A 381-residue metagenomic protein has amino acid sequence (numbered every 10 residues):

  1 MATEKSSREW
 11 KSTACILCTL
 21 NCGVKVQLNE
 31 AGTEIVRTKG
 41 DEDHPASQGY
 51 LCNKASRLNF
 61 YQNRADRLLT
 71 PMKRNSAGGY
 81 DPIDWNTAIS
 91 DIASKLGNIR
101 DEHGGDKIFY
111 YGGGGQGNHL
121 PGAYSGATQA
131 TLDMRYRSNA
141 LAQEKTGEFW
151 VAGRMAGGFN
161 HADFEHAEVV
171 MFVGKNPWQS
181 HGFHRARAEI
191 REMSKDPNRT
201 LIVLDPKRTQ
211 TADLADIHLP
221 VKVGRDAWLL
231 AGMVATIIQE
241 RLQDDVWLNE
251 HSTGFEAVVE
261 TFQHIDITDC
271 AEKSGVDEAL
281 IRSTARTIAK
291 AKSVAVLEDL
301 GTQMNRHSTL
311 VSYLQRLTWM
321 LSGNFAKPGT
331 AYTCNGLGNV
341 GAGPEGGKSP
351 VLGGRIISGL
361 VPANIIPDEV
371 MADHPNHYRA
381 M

Functional and structural regions predicted by a protein language model:
M1-E240, D269, D277, R379: N-terminal export/assembly segments and adjacent metallocofactor-ligating motifs of anaerobic energy-metabolism
D91, K95-I99, A127, T131 (+11 more regions): Generic, well-ordered alpha-helical scaffold segments in large soluble proteins
H103-K107, Q243-L248, A295, A326-T333: Flexible, glycine/charged-enriched surface loops at secondary-structure junctions
G153-G158, L248-A257, N364-E369: Active-site-adjacent structural elements in folded domains
A167, D196-P197, I265, K290-A291 (+1 more regions): Structured helix-beta-strand junction loops
T209-L214, E260-D266, K290-E298, H377-A380: Short acidic (Asp/Glu) and glycine-rich catalytic loops that position anionic groups and cofactors
G224, L230-V294: P-loop NTPase catalytic nucleotide-binding module
I288-H377: A glycine-rich, hydrophobic/aromatic-adjacent loop/helix-cap motif
